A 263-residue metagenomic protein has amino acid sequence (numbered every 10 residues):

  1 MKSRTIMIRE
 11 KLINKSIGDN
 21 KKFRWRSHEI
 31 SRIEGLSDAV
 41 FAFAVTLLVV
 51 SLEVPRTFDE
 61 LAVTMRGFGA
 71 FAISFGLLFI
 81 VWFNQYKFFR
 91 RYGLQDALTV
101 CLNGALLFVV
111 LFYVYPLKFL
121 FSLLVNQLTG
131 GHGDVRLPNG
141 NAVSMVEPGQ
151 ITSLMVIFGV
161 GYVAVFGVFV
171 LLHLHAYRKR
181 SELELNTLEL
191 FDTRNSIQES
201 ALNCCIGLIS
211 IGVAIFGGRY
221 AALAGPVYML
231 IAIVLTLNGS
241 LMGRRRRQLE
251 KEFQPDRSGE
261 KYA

Functional and structural regions predicted by a protein language model:
K2-A263: Multi-pass alpha-helical transmembrane bundle typical of ion/small-solute transporters and intramembrane aspartyl
